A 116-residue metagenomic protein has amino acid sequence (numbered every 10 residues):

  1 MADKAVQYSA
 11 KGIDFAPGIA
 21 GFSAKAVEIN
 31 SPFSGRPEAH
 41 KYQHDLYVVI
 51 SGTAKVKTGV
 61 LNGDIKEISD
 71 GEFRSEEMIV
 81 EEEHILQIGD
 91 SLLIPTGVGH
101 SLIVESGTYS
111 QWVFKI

Functional and structural regions predicted by a protein language model:
M1-Y42: A short, N-terminal "cap"/entry segment at the start of jelly-roll beta-barrel domains of the cupin/DSBH fold
A26-E28, L46, E83, S91-L93 (+1 more regions): Conserved hydrophobic/aromatic beta-strand scaffold that supports enzyme active sites
A39-K41, V104-G107: Short glycine/proline-enriched turns and hinge-like loops at secondary-structure junctions
Y42, V98-G99: A generic "binding-loop/recognition-motif" signal
H44, V48-E77: Glycine- and acidic-residue-biased ligand/ion/polar-headgroup-sensing regions
V56-K57, I94, H100-E105: Short beta-strand His + acidic residue motifs that chelate non-heme Fe in jelly-roll/DSBH and cupin folds
E67-T96: Short acidic-glycine-tyrosine-enriched beta hairpin
S106-I116: A short hydrophobic beta-strand segment most commonly corresponding to one strand of the jelly-roll/cupin
